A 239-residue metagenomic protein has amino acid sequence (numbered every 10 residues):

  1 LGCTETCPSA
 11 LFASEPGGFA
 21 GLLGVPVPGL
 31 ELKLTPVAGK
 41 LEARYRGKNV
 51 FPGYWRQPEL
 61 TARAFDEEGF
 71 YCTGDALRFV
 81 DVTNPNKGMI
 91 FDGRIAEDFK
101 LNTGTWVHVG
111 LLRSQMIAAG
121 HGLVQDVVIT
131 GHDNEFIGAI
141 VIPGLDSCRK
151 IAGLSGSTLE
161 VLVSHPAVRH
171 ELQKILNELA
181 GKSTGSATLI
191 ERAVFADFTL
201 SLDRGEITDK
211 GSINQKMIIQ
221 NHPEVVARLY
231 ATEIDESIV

Functional and structural regions predicted by a protein language model:
L1-E42, N49-G53, A62-F70: Conserved ATP-binding loop and adjacent catalytic segment of the adenylate-forming AMP-binding
L32-L34, D75-F79, I129: A structural signal for short hydrophobic beta-strand segments in well-ordered beta-sheet cores
L34-P36, Y45-G47, G93, V141-P143: Flexible glycine-/small-residue-rich
L41-L101, I238: Conserved ATP-binding/catalytic segment of the ANL
V50, N84-Q115, C148-P166, S186-A187 (+2 more regions): Adenylate-forming
A76, A119-S147, A180: C-terminal boundary motif of the adenylate-forming
F99, Q125-T130, E135, I151 (+1 more regions): Conserved C-terminal "lid"/linker of ANL adenylate-forming enzymes
